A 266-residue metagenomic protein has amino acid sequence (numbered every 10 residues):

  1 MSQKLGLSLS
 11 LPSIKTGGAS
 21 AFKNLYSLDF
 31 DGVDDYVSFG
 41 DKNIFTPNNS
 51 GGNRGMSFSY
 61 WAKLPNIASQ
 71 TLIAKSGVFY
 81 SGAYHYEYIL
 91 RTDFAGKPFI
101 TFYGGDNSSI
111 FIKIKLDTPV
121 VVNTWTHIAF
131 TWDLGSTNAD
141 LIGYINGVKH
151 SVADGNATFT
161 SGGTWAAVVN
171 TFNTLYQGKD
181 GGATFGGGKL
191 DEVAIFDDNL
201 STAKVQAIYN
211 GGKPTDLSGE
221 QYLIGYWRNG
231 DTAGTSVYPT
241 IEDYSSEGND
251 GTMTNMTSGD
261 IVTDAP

Functional and structural regions predicted by a protein language model:
M1-D34, P47, S151, Q206-P266: Extracytoplasmic low-complexity segments
G18-G32, F58-A68, I89-G162, I195 (+1 more regions): Extracellular glycan-interaction surfaces
S20-F22, G51-G52, T92-F94, V121 (+3 more regions): Extracellular/periplasmic catalytic domains that process cell-envelope and extracellular macromolecules
D35-T101, V122, G135-D140, Y144 (+3 more regions): Extracellular glycan-recognition modules
N48-S50, D154-V169: Surface-exposed intrinsically disordered loops and tails
H127, T174, E192, G225-Y226 (+1 more regions): Extracellular/lumenal ectodomain signal focusing on beta-strand-rich modules and carbohydrate-recognition contexts
A166-D191, N210-P214: Extracellular glycan-interaction patches encoded by glycine-rich segments
G178-T202, T235-G248, T252-N255: Ligand-recognition surfaces built from glycine- and aromatic
